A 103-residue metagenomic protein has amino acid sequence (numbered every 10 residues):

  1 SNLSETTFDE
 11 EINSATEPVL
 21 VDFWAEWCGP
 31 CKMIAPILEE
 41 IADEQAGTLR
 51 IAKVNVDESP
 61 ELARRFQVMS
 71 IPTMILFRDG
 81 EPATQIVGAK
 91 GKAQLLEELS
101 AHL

Functional and structural regions predicted by a protein language model:
S1-V19, P60: A short beta-strand-turn-helix
F8, V21, L38, N55 (+1 more regions): Residue-level signature of catalytic and energy-coupling elements of molecular machines, predominantly ATP/GTP-dependent
E11, L62-R65, E98: CheY-like receiver
T16-E17, F23-W27, S70: Short pre-active-site segment immediately N-terminal to redox-active cysteine/selenocysteine motifs in thiol-based
T16-P18, A35-V54: Conserved helix-turn-beta segment immediately C-terminal to the redox Cys motif in thioredoxin-like folds
F23-I37: Conserved redox-active cysteine motifs that mediate thiol-disulfide chemistry, especially di-cysteine Cys-X(1-2)-Cys
V54-A63: Structural microenvironment flanking redox-active thiols in thiol-disulfide oxidoreductases
I75-L103: Non-catalytic, surface beta->alpha helical segment in thiol-disulfide oxidoreductase systems
